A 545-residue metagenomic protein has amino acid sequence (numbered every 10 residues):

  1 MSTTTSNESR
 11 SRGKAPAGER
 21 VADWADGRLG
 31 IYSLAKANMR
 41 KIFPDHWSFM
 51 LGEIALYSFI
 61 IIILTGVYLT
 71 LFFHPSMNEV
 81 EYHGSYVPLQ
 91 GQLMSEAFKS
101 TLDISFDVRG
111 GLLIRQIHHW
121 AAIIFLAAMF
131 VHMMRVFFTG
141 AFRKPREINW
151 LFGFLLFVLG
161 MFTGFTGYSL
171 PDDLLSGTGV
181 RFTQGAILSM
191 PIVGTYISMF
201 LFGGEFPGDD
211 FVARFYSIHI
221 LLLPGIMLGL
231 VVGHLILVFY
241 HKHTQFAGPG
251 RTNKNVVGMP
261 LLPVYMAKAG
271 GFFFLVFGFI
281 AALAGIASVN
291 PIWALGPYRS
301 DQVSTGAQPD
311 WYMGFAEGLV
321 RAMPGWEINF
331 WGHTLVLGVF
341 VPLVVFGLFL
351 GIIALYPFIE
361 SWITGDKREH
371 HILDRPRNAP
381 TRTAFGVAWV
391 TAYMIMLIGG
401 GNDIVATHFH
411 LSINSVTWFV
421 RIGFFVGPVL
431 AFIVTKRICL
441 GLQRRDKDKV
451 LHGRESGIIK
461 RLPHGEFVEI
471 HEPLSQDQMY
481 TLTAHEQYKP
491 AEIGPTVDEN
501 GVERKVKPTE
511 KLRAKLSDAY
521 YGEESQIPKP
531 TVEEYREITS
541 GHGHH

Functional and structural regions predicted by a protein language model:
S2-A322, V341-H545: Membrane-embedded alpha-helical bundles that constitute the cytochrome b-like, heme-associated redox core of multi-pass
H46, W326-W331: Short coil/turn segments at secondary-structure boundaries
H333-L343: Juxtamembrane/start-of-transmembrane alpha-helix segments at the extracytoplasmic/lumenal side of membrane anchors
